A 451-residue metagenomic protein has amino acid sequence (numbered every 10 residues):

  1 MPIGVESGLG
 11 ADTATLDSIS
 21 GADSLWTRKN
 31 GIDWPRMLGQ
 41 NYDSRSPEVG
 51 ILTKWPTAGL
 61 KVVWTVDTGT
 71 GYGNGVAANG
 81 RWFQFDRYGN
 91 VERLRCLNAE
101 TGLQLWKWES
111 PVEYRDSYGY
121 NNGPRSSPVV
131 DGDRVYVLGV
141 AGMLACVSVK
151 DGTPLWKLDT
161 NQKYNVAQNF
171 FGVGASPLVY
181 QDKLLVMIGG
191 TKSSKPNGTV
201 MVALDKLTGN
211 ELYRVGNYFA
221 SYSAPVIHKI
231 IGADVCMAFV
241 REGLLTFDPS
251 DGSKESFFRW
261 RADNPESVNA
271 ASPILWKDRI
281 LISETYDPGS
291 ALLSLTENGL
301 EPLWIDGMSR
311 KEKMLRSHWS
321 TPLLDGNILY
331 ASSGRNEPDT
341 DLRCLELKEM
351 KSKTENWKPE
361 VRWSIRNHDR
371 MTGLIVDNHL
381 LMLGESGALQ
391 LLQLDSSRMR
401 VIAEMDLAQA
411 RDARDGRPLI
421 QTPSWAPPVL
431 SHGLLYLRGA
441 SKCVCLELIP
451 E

Functional and structural regions predicted by a protein language model:
M1-E451: Noncatalytic, solvent-exposed loop/strand surfaces of beta-propeller-type extracellular/periplasmic domains
